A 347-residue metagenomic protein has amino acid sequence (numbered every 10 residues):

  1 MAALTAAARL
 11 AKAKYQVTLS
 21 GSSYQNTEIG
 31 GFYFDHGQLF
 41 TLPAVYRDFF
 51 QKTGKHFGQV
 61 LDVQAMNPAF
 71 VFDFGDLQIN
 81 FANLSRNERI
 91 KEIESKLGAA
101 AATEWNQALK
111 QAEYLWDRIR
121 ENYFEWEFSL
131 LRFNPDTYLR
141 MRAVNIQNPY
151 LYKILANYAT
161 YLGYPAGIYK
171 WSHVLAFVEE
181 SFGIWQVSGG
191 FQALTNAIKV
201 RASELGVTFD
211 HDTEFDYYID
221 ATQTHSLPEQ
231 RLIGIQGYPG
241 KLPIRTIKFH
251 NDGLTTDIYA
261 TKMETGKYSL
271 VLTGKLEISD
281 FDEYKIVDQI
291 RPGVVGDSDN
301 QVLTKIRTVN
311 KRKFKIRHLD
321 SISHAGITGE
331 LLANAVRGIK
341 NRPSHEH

Functional and structural regions predicted by a protein language model:
M1-Y114: N-terminal glycine-rich phosphate/pyrophosphate-binding loop and immediately adjacent elements
L39-L42, R86, A101, W105 (+6 more regions): Generic structural signal for well-ordered, non-membrane alpha-helical segments in soluble metabolic enzymes
A101-E121, Y284-V302: A short, charged
E113-L205: Active-site/ligand-binding neighborhood in enzyme catalytic cores
V178-Q186, L242-T246, F314-L319, H347: Glycine- and acidic
Q186-V187, N196, V207, H211-I286: Mid-domain catalytic core of redox enzymes that form a hydrophobic substrate pocket/lid adjacent to a catalytic redox
L254-H347: Conserved flavin/dinucleotide-binding core of flavoenzymes
